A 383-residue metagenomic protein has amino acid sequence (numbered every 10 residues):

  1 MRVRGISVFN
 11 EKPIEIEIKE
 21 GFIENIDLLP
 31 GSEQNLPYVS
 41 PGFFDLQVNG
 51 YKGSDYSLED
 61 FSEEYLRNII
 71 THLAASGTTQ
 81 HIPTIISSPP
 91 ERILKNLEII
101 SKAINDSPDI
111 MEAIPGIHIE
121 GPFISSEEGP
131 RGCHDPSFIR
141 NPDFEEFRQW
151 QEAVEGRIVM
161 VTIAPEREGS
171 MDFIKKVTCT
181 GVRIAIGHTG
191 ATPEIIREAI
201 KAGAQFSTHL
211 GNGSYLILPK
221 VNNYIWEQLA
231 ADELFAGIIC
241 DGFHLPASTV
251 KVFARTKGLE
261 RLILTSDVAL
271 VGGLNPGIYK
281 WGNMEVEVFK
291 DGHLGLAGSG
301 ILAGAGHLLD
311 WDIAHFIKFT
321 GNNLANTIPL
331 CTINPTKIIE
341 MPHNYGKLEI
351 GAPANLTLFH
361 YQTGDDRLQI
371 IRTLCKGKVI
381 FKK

Functional and structural regions predicted by a protein language model:
M1-R4, D27-R67, T71, A75: Replace "His-x-His-based motif
M1-S32, K378-V379: N-terminal metal-binding scaffold of metallo-dependent hydrolase/deaminase domains
N49-D55, R67-N96, A113-S125, V154-E166 (+3 more regions): Divalent metal-dependent hydrolysis catalytic cores, especially in the metallo-beta-lactamase
I119, V177, S207, F316 (+1 more regions): Conserved, mostly hydrophobic/aromatic
S125-E152: Conserved phosphate-binding/catalytic loop of the ribokinase/pfkB sugar-kinase fold
F144, R148, E152-L274: Active-site core of metal-dependent hydrolases
E227-G237, A254-S266, G272-L356: His/Asp/Glu-enriched, well-ordered alpha-helical/loop segment that forms or immediately abuts the divalent-metal
K337, K347-K383: C-terminal cap of metal-dependent C-N hydrolases
